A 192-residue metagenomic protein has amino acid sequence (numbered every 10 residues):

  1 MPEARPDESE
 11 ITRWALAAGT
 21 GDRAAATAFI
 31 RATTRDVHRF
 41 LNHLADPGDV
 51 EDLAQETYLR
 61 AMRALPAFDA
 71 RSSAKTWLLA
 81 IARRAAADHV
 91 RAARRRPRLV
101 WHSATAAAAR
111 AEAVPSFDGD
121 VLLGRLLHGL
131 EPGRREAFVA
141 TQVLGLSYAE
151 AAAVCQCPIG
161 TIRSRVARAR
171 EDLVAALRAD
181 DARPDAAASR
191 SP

Functional and structural regions predicted by a protein language model:
P2-A4, G19-A28, H38-E56: Short, charged helix-capping/linker segments at alpha-helix termini
A4-I11, D88, R96-D120, G124-R125 (+2 more regions): Internal acidic/polar
R13-A17, L122-E131: Short amphipathic alpha-helical boundary/capping segments
I30-G48, A64, L127, A179: Amphipathic, Lys/Arg- and hydrophobic-enriched alpha-helical face
D52-L59, S72-R84: Structural recognition of an alpha-helix C-terminal capping motif at a helix-to-coil junction
R63-A70, A80-W101, R168: Arg/Lys-rich amphipathic alpha helix in sigma70-family domain 2
R91, L130, R135, R170-P192: Short, Lys/Arg-enriched C-terminal cap helix and immediately downstream tail that follows
H128, P132-E136, L144-T161, A175: Helix-turn-helix DNA-binding module
